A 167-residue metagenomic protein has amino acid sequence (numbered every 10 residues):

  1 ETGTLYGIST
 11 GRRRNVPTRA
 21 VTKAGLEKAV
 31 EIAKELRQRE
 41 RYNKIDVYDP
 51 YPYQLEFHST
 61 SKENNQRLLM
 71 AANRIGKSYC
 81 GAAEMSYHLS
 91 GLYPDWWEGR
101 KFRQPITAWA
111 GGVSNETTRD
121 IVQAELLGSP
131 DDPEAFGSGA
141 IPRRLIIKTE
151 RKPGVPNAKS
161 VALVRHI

Functional and structural regions predicted by a protein language model:
E1-I167: Phosphate/NTP-binding elements of NTP-utilizing enzymes
